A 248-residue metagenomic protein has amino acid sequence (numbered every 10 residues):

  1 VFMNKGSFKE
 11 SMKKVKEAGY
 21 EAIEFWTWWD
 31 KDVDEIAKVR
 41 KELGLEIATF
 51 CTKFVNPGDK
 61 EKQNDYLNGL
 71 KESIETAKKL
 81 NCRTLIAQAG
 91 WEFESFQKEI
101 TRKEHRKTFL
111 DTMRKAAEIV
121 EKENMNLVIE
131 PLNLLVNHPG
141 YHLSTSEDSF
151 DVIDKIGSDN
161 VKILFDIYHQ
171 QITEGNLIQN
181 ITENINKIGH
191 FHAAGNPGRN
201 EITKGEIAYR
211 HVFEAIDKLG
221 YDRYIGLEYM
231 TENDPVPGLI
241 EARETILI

Functional and structural regions predicted by a protein language model:
V1-K16, N81-R83, F96, L143-F165 (+1 more regions): Histidine-acidic metal/acid-base catalytic patches
V1-R83, K103-K107, D154, S158 (+3 more regions): N-terminal pre-domain/capping segments
Y20-A22, P57-K60, I100-R102, L134-L135 (+2 more regions): A short, structure-level motif marking secondary-structure boundaries and short turns
E21-F25, L45-T52, L85-A87, L127-I129 (+3 more regions): Hydrophobic faces of well-ordered beta-strands that scaffold small-molecule active sites in alpha/beta enzyme cores
W28, G90, L132, N196 (+1 more regions): Flexible loop residues that form catalytic and substrate-binding hotspots at small-molecule/glycan-binding clefts
D32, P57, E94-S95, E130 (+3 more regions): Generic structural signal for helix capping and beta-alpha/helix-loop junctions
E35-L43, K115-V120, N180, H211-A215: Catalytic-core regions built around general acid/base machinery
D59-K162, I172: Active-site acidic/histidine proton-transfer and metal-coordination neighborhood in alpha/beta enzyme cores
